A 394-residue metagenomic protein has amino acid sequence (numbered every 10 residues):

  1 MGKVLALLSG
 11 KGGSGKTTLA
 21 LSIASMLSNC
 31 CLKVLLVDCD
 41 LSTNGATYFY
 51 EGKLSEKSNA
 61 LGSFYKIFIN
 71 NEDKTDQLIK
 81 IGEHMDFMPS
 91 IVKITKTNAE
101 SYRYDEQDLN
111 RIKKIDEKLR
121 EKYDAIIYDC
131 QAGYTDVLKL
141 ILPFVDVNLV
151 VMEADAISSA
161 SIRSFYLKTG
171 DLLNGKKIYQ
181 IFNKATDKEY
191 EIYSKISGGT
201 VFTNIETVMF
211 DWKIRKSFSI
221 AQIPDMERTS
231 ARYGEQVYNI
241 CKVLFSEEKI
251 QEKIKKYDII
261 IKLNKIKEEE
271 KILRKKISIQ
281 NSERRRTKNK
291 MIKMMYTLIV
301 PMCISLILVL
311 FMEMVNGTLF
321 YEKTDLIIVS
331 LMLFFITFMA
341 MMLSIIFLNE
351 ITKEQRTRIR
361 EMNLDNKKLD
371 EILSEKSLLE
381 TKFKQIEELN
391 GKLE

Functional and structural regions predicted by a protein language model:
G2-T43: Walker A/P-loop phosphate-binding motif and the immediately C-terminal alpha-helix
C30-V34, L41-F87: Phosphate-binding loop that captures ATP/GTP phosphates
K74-Q77, G82, F87-Y134: Cytosolic-facing regulatory segments adjacent to core modules
K113-E206: Conserved catalytic-core segment of NTP-binding enzymes
D171-R274, V300-M302: C-terminal lobe/tail of nucleotide-utilizing enzymes
E248-R284, L348-E394: Long, non-membrane, amphipathic alpha-helices that form coiled-coils
K293-E313, M332-M339: Canonical alpha-helical transmembrane segments of integral membrane proteins
F320-F338: Hydrophobic alpha-helical transmembrane segments
